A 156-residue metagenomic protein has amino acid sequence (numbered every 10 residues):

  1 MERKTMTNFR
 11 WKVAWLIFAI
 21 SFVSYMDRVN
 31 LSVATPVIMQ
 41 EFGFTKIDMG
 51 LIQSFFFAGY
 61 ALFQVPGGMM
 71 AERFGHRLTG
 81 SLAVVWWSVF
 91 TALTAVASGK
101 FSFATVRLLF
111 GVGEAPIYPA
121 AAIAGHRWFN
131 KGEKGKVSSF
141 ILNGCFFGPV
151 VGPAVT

Functional and structural regions predicted by a protein language model:
K12-K46: Extracytoplasmic
F22, L51-A58, V85, A92 (+3 more regions): Transmembrane alpha-helical cores of Major Facilitator Superfamily
V29, F57-V65, A115, P149-V150: Residue-level signature of mid-helix packing/kink "hotspots" within the transmembrane helices of 12-pass Major
T35, G148-T156: Small-residue (Gly/Pro/Ala) motifs that create kinks and tight helix-helix packing interfaces
I47, E72-R73, A95-V96, R127-N130: Membrane-helix boundary and inter-helical linker elements of multi-pass secondary transporters
L62-F101: Conserved MFS/SLC helix-loop-helix module at the cytosolic interface between two early adjacent transmembrane helices
V106-G144: Cytoplasmic helix-loop-helix junction between adjacent transmembrane helices in 12-TM secondary transporters
